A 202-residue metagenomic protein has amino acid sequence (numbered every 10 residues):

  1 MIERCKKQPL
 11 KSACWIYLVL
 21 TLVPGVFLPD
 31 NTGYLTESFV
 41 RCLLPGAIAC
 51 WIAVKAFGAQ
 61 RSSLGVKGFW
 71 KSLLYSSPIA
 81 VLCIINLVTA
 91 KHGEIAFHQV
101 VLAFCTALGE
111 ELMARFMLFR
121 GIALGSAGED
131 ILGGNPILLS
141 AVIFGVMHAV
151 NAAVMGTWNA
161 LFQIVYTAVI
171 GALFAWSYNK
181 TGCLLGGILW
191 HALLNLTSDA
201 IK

Functional and structural regions predicted by a protein language model:
M1-A59, W158, L196-K202: N-terminal, membrane-interfacial amphipathic/helix-forming hydrophobic leader that caps and precedes the first
Q8-I16, E37-R41, W70-P78, H98 (+4 more regions): Alpha-helical transmembrane segments of integral membrane proteins
L18-L28, I79-T89, A141-V150, A192-I201: Aromatic-anchored segments of alpha-helical transmembrane domains
P29-C42, A49-A114, F119-I131, V154-G156: Juxtamembrane helix-loop-helix connectors linking adjacent transmembrane helices in multi-pass membrane enzymes
F97-K202: Transmembrane helix-loop-helix hairpins at the membrane interface of multi-pass integral membrane proteins
